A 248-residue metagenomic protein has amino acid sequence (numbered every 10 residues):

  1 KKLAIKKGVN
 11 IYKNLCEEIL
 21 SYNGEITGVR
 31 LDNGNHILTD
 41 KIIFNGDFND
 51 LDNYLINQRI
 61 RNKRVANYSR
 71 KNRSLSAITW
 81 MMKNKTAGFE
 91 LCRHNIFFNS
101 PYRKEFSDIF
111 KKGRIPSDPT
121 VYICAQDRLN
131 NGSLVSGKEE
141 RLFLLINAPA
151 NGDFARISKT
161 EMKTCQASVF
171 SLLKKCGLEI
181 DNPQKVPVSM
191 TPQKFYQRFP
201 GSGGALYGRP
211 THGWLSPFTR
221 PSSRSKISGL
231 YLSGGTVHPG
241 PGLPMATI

Functional and structural regions predicted by a protein language model:
K1: Conserved redox-cofactor binding core of oxidoreductases
A4-E17: A conserved beta-strand/loop element that lines the FAD pocket in flavoprotein oxidoreductases
L15-V135: Mid-domain catalytic core of redox enzymes that form a hydrophobic substrate pocket/lid adjacent to a catalytic redox
N23-I26, N57, A155-K159, M190-A205: Short glycine/threonine-rich loop-to-helix capping motif typified by GTGT followed within a few residues by an Asp-Pro
I43, M82, L144, L173 (+2 more regions): Hydrophobic, well-ordered secondary-structure elements that form the walls of internal hydrophobic environments
A77, P149-S158, Y231-V237: Glycine- and acidic
K85-F195: C-terminal segments that line or cap access tunnels to active or ligand-binding sites in enzymes and enzyme-associated
T120-Y122, E179-H238: A glycine-rich dinucleotide-binding beta-alpha-beta segment and adjacent secondary-structure elements that constitute
